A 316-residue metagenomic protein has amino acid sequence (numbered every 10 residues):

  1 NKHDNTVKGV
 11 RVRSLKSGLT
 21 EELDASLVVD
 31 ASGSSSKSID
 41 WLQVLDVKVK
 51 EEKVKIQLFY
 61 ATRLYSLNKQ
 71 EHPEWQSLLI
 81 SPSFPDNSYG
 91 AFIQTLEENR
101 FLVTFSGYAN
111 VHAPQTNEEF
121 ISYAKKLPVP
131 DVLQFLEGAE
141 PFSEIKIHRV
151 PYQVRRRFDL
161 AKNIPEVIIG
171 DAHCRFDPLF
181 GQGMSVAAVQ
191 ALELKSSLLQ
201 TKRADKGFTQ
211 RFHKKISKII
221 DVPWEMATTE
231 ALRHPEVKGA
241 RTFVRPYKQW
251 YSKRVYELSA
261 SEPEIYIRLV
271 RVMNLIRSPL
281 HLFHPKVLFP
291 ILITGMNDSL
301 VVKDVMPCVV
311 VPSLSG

Functional and structural regions predicted by a protein language model:
N1-V129: Predominantly flavin-linked oxidoreductase catalytic cores and closely associated redox partners
V28-V29, S185, R241-R245: A short, ordered amphipathic alpha-helix with a cationic face
K37-S38, D177, I276-L280: Short catalytic/ligand-binding loop motif for oxyanion handling, primarily in non-cytosolic enzymes, centered on
S38-W41, P178-L179, V189, M226 (+1 more regions): Short, function-defining helix-loop hinge/capping sites that tune catalysis or transport
E74-A91, F142-P165, S217-H234, P307-G316: A broadly tuned preference for mixed-charge, low-complexity surface segments
N99, V111-V222: FAD/FMN-dependent oxidoreductases across multiple families
K195-G316: C-terminal helical "tail/cap" subdomain of flavin- and related membrane-associated enzymes
